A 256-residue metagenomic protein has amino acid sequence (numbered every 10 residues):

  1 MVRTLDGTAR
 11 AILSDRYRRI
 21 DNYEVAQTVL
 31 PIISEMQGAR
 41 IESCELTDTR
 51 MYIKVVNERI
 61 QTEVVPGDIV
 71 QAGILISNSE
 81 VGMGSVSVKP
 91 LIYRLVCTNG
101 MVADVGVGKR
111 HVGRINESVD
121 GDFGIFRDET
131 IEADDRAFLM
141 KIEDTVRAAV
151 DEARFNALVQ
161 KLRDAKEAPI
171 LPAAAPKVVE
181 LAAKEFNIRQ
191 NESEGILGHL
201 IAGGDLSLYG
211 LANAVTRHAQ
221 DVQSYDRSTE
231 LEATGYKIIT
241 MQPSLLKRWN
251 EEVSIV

Functional and structural regions predicted by a protein language model:
M1, I53-V55, I76: Generic structural hydrophobic/aromatic packing signal, biased to beta-strands
M1-T28, I32, G204: Feature for intrinsically disordered/low-complexity regulatory segments and propeptides
V25, T49-M51, V70: Residues at beta-strand starts and edge strands
L30-S34, V65-G67: Short, solvent-exposed secondary-structure boundary motifs
I33-E45: Short secondary-structure junctions
E42-Q61: Beta-rich nucleic-acid/ligand-interaction surfaces
R59-V256: Intrinsically disordered, low-complexity regions enriched in serine/threonine
